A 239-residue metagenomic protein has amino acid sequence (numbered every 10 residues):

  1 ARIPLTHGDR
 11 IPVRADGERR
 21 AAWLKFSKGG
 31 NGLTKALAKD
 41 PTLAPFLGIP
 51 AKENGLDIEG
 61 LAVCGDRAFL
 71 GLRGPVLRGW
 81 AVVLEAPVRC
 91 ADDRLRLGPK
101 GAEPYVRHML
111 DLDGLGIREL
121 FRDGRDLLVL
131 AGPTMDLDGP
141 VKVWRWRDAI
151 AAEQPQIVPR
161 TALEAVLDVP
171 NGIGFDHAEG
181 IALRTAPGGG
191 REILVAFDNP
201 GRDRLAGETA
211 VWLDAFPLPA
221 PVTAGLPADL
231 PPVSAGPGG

Functional and structural regions predicted by a protein language model:
A1-G239: Sequence/structural signature of beta-propeller domains
